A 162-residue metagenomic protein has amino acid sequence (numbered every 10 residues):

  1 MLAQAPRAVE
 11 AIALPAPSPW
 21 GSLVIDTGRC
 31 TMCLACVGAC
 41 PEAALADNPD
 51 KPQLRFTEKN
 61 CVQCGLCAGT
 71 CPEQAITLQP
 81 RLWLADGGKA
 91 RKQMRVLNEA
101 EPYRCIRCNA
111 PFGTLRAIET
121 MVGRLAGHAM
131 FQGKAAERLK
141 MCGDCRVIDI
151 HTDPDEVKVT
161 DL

Functional and structural regions predicted by a protein language model:
M1-Q53, N60, T70, Q74-A126 (+1 more regions): Ferredoxin-type iron-sulfur electron-transfer modules and their immediate structural context
A129-F131: Catalytic cores of glycan-processing enzymes that make or break glycosidic bonds
L139, V157-L162: C-terminal accessory/interaction regions of large nucleic acid-associated machines
